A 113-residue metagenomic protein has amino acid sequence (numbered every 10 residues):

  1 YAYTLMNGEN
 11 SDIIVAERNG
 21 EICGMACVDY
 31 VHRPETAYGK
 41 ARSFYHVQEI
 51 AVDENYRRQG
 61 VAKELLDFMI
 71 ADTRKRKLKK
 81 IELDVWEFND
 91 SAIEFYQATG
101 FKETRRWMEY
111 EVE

Functional and structural regions predicted by a protein language model:
Y1-F44, Q48, L66, E111: Acetyl-CoA-dependent GNAT
I22-C23, D90-S91, E103: Short alpha-helical
T36-G39, I93-T99: Short proline/glycine-enriched turn/loop segments at secondary-structure junctions
Y38-R42, G60, E87: Residues at secondary-structure transition points
E49-V52, R58-A71, K75, E94 (+1 more regions): Conserved acetyl-CoA-binding loop-helix of GNAT-fold acetyltransferases
T73-D84: Conserved GNAT acetyl-CoA-binding A-motif
L78, Q97-R106: Conserved acetyl-CoA-binding loop of GNAT-fold acetyltransferases
E82-A92, E109-E113: Conserved beta-strand-loop-alpha-helix junction that forms the acyl-donor binding cleft
